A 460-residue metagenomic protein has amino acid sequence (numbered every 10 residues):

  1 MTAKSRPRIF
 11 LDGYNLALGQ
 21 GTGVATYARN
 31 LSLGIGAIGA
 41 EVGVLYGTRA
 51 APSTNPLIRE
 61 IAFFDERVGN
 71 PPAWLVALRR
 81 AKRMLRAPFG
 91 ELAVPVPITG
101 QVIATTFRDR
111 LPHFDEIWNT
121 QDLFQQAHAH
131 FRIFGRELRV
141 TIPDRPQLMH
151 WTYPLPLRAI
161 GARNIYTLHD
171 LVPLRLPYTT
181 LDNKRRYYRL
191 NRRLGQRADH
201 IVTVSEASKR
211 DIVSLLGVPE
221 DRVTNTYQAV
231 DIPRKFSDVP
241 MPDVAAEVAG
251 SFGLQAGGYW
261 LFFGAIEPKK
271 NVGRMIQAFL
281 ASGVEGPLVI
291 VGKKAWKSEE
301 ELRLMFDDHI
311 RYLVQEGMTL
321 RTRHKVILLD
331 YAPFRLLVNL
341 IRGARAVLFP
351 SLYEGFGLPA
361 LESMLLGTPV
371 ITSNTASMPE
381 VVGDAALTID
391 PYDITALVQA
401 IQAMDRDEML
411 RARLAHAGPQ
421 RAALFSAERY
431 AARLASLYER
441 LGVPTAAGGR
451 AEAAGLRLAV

Functional and structural regions predicted by a protein language model:
M1-V460: Carbohydrate transferase catalytic cores enriched for Leloir-type hexosyltransferases
